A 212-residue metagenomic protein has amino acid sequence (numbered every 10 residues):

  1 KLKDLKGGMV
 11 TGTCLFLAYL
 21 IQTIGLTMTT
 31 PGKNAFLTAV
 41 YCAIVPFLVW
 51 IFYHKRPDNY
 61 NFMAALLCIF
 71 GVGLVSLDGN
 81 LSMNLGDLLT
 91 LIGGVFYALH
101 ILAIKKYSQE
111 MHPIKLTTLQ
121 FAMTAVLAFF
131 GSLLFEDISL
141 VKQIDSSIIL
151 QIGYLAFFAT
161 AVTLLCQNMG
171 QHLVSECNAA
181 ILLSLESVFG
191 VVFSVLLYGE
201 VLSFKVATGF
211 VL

Functional and structural regions predicted by a protein language model:
K1, Q22, Y41-M63, V188-A207: C-terminal transmembrane-helix exit sites in multi-pass transporters
K1-L2, F47, L67-M83, M123-I148 (+2 more regions): Membrane-interface helix-cap regions at the ends of transmembrane helices in multi-pass membrane proteins
K3-G12, P57-I69, D87-T90, M111-F121: Cytoplasmic-side transmembrane-helix entry/capping segments in multi-pass membrane proteins
M9-M28, L74, L91-A103, F129-L183 (+2 more regions): Hydrophobic alpha-helical transmembrane segments of multi-pass membrane transport proteins, especially secondary
T11, L37-V40, Y60-M63, L85 (+4 more regions): Hydrophobic core positions of alpha-helical segments in small-molecule transporters and transporter systems
I24, T30-K33, L99-T124, I138-V141: Juxtamembrane helix-loop-helix junctions in multi-pass membrane proteins
G25, T30, I51-P57, Y107 (+6 more regions): Hydrophobic/aromatic residues within transmembrane alpha-helices of multi-pass small-molecule transporters
P57-L77, G94-Y97, A128, S184 (+1 more regions): Hydrophobic transmembrane alpha-helices of multi-pass small-molecule transport proteins
